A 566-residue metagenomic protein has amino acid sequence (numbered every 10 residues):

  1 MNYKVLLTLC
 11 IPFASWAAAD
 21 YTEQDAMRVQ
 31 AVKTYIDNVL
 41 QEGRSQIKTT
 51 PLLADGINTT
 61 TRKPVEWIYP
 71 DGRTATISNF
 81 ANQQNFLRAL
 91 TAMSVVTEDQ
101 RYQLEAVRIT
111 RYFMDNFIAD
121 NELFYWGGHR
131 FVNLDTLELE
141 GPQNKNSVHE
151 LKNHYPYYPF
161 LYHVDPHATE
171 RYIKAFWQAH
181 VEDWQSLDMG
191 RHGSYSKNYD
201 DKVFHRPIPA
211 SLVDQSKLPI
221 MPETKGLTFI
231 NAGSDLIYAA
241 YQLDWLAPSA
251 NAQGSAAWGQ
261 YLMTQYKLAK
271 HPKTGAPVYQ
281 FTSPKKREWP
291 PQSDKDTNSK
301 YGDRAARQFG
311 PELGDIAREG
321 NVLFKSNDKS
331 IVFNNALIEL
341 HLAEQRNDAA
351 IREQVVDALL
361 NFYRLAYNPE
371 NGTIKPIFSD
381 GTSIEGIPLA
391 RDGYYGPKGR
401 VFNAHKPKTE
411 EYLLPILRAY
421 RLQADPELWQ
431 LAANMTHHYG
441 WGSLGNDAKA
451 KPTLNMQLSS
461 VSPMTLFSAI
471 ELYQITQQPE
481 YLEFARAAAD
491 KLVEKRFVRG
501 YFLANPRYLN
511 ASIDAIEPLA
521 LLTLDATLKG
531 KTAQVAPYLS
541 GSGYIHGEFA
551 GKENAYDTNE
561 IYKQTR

Functional and structural regions predicted by a protein language model:
M1-T8: Sec-dependent signal peptide recognition, specifically the positively charged N-region followed immediately by
T8-C10, A520: A ubiquitous, low-specificity "background" feature that marks scattered single residues across proteins without
C10-A17: Hydrophobic h-region of N-terminal signal peptides that target proteins for export in Gram-negative bacteria
A18-R566: Glycan-recognition and catalytic cores of secretory/periplasmic carbohydrate-active enzymes
